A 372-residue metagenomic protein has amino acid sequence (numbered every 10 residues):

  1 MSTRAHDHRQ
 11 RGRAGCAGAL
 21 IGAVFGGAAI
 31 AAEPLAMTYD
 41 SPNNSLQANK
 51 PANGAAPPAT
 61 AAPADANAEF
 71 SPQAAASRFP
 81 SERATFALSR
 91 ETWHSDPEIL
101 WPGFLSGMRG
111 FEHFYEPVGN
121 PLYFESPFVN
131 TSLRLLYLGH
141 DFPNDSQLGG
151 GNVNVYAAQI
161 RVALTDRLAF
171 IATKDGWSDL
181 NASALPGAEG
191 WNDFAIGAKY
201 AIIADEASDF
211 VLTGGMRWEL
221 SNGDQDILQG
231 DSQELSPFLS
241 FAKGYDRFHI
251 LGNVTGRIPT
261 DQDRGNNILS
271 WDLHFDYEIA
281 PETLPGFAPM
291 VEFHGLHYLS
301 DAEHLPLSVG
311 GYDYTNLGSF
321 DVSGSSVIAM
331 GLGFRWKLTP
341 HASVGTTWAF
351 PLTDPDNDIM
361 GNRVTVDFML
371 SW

Functional and structural regions predicted by a protein language model:
M1-R11: N-terminal secretory signal peptides that target proteins for export/translocation
R11-A17: Cleavable N-terminal targeting peptides that direct proteins into the secretory/outer-membrane pathway or into
A17-G27: Bacterial N-terminal signal peptides
A32-T260, N266-W372: Transmembrane beta-barrel domains of Gram-negative outer membranes and organellar outer membranes
